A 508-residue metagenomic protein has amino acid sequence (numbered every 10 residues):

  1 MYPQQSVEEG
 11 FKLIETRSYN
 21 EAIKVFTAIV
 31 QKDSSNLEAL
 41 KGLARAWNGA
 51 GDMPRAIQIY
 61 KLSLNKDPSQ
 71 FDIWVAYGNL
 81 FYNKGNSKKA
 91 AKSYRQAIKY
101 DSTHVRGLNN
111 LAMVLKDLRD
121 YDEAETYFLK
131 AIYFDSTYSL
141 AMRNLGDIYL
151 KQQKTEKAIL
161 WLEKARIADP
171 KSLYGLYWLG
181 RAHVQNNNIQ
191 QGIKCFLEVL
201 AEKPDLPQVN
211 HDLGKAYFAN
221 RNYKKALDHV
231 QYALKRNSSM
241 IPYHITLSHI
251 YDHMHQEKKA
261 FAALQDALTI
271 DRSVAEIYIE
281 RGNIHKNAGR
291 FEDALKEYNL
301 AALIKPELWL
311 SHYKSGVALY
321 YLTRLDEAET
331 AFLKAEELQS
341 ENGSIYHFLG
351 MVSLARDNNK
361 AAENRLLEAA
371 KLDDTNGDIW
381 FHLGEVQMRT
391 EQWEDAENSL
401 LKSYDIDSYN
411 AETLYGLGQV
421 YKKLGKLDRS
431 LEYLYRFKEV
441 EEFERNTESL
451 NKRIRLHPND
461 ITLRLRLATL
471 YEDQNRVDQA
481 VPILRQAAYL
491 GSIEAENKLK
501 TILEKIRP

Functional and structural regions predicted by a protein language model:
M1, R143, W178, D212 (+5 more regions): Long, contiguous interaction/recruitment modules in multidomain scaffold/adaptor proteins
P3, L37-E38, F71-D72, V105-R106 (+12 more regions): Helix-start (N-cap) detector for alpha-helical repeat units in TPR-like alpha-solenoids, especially tetratricopeptide
Q5-A28, K32, G42-G49, N79 (+3 more regions): Alpha-helical segment of the N-proximal tetratricopeptide repeat
E15-K24, G49-L62, N83-Q96, D117-K130 (+11 more regions): Structural signature of tandem alpha-helical TPR/SEL1-like repeats, specifically the intra-repeat loop/turn
K32, K66, Y100, F134 (+11 more regions): Structural marker of alpha-solenoid helical repeat scaffolds
L431, E439, E448-P508: Terminal, low-structured helical/coil segments at or just beyond the last alpha-helical repeat
